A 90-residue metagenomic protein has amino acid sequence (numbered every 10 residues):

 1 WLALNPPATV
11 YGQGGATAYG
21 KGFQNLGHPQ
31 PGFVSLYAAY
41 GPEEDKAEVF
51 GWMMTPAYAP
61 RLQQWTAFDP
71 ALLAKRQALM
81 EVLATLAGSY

Functional and structural regions predicted by a protein language model:
W1-Y90: Active-site-flanking segments in enzyme catalytic domains
